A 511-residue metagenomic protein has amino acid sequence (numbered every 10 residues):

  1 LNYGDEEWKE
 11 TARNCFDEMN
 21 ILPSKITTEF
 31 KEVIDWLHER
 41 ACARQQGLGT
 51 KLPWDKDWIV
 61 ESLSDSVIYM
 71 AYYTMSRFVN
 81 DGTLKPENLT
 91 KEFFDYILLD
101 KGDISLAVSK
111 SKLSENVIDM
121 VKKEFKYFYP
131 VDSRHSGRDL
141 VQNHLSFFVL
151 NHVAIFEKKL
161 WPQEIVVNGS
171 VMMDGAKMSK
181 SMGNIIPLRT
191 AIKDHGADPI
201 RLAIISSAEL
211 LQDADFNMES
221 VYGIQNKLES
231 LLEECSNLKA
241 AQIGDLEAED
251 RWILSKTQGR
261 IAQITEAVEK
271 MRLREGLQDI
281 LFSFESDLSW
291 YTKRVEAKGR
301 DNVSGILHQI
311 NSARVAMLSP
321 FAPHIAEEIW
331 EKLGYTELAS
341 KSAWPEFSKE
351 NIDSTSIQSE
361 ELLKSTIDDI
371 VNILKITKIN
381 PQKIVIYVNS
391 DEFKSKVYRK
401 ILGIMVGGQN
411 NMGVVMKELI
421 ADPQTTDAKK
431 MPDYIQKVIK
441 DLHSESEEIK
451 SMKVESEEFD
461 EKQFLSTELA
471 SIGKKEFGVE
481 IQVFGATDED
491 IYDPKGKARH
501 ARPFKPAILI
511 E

Functional and structural regions predicted by a protein language model:
L1-A241, T257-R294, Q309-L318: Structured secondary-structure scaffolds
L1-Y3, S220-C235, V315-K332, V483-I510: Structured, non-catalytic alpha/beta "coupling" segments that mediate domain-domain communication and provide generic
P23, T90, S114, N217 (+4 more regions): Helix N-terminus capping/helix-initiation residues
G49, P199, A326, E337-L338 (+1 more regions): Secondary-structure boundary/capping signal
Y73, E328-I329, K396-K400: A short acidic (Asp/Glu
F156-E157, H195, A322, L333-G334 (+1 more regions): A broad structural signal for alpha-helix termini and local helix breaks/kinks
M218, Y222, E337-E511: C-terminal low-complexity, glycine/proline- and small-hydrophobic-enriched intrinsically disordered tails that act as
G244-T265, Q278-F282, S289-D368: Acidic, turn-prone loop/beta-hairpin segments
